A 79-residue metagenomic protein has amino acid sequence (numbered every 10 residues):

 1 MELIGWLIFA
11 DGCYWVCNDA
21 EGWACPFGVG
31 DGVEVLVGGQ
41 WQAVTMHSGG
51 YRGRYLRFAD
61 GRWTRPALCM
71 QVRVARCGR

Functional and structural regions predicted by a protein language model:
M1-C25: Mixed-charge, Lys/Arg-rich low-complexity intrinsically disordered regions
I4-I8, E34, V44-G49: Assembly/interface hotspot detector across virion components, adhesins/toxins, and nucleic-acid enzymes
L7, V33-V35, L56, V72: Hydrophobic beta-strand residues in large extracellular and virion-surface proteins
A10, G28, L56-A59: Compositionally biased, low-structure terminal segments
C13-N18, V33, G53-R57: Short polybasic amphipathic segments
A24-V37: Short coil-to-beta transition motif at edge beta-strands of beta-rich domains
Q40-R79: Short, compact, well-ordered microdomains
